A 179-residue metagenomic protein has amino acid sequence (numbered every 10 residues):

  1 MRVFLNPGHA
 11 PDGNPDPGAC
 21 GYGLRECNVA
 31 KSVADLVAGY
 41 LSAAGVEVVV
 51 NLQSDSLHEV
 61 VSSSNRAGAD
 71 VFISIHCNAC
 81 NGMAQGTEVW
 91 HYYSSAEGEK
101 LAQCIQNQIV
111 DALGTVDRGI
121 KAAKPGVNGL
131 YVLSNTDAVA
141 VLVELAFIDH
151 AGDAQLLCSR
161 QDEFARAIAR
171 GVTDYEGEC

Functional and structural regions predicted by a protein language model:
M1-V61: Active-site histidine-acidic residue metal-binding/catalytic motifs, centered on HxH/HExxH-like signatures
F4, A10-P15, A67, F72-N81 (+1 more regions): Active-site-adjacent mobile loop/cap segments within catalytic or ligand-binding domains
D12-R25, A79-A112: A short, glycine/acidic-enriched catalytic loop
L24-S32, D55-H58, S95-K100, Q155-E163: Soluble non-cytosolic domains of exported or imported proteins
D35-L36, S42, E99-G114, A154-C179: Long, well-ordered alpha-helical scaffolding segments within enzyme catalytic domains, especially pronounced
V50-L52, G119-A122: A structural preference for short, hydrophobic beta-strand core positions in alpha/beta folds
V61-A67: Short, well-structured alpha-helical segments in soluble
